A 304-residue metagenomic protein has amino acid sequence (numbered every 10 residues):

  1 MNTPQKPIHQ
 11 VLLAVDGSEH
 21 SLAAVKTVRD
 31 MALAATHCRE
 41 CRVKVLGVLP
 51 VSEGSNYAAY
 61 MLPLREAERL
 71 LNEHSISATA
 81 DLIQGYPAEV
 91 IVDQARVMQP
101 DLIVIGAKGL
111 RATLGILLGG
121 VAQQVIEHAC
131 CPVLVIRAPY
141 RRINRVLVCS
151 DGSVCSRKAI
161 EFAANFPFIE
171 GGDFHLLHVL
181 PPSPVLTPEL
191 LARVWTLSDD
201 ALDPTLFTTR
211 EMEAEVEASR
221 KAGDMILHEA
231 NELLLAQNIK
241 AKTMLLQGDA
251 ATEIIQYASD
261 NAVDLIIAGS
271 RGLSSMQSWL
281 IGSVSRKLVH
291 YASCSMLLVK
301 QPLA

Functional and structural regions predicted by a protein language model:
M1-K6, H20, D30, T36-R42 (+5 more regions): Structural beta-alpha unit
M1-Q10, A88-Y140, T252, Q256-A304: Gly/Ser-rich helix-loop-strand patches that form or flank binding pockets for ribonucleotide-derived cofactors
N2-A59, H74-I76, R145-R210, L233-K242 (+1 more regions): Small/aliphatic-rich secondary-structure junction motif
D16, I83, A138, D151-G152 (+1 more regions): Structured loop/turn residues at secondary-structure junctions
S21, Y60, L118-A122, S156 (+2 more regions): Short, conserved glycine- and acidic-residue-centered signature motifs in active-site or ligand-binding loops
S55-A58, L70, I116, S278-W279: Short, solvent-exposed loop/turn segments at secondary-structure boundaries
S55-Y57, T79-A80, L110-R111, D151-G152 (+3 more regions): A generic structural signal for short
